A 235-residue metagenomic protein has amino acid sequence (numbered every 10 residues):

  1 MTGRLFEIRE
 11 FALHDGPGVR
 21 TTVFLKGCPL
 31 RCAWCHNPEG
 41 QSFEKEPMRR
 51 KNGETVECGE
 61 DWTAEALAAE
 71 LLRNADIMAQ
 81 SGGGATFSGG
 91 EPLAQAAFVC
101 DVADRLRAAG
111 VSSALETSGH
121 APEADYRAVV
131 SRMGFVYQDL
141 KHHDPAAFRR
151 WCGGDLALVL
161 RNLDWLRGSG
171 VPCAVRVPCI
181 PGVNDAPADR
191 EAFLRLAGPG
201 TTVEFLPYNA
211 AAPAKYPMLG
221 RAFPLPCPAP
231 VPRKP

Functional and structural regions predicted by a protein language model:
T2-P17, C179-P235: Auxiliary Fe-S-binding modules of radical SAM enzymes
R4-R49: N-terminal pre-triad scaffold of radical SAM enzymes
V23, C32, E91, L115 (+2 more regions): Conserved, mostly hydrophobic/aromatic
N37-R132: Conserved Radical SAM active-site core
S42-R49, T55-T63, G90-Q95, A147-N162 (+3 more regions): Conserved non-cysteine loop/helix-boundary elements of the Radical SAM core domain that shape
Q80-S88, L140, C173-C179: Short beta-strands and strand-loop turn motifs
G90-P92, S118-H120, K141, P178-I180 (+1 more regions): Active-site beta-loop-alpha junctions enriched in small/polar residues
A96-V175: Radical SAM/AdoMet-radical enzyme domain recognition
